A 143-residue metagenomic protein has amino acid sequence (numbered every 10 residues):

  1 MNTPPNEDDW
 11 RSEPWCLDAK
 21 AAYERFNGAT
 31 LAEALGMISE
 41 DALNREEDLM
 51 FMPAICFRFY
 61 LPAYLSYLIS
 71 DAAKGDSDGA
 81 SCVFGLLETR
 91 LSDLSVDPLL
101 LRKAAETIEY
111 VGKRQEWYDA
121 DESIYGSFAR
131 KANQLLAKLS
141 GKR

Functional and structural regions predicted by a protein language model:
M1-D48: Long, low-complexity, highly charged intrinsically disordered regions
M50-M52, F57-R143: Extended alpha-helical scaffolding segments
